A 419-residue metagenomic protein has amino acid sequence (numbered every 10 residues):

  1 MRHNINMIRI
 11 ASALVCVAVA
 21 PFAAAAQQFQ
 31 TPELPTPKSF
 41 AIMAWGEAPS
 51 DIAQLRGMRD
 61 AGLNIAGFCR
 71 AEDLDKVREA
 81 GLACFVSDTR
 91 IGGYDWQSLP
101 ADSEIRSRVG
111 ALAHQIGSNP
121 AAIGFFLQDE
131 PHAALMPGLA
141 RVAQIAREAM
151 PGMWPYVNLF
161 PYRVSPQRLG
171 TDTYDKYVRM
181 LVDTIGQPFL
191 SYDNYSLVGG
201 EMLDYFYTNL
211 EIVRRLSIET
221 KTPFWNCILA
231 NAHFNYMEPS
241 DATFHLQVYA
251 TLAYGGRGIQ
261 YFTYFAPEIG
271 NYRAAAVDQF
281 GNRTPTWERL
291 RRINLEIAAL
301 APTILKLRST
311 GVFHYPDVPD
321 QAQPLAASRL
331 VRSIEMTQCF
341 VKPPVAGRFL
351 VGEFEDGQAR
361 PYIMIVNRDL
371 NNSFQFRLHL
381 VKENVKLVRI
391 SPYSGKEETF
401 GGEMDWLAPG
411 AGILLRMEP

Functional and structural regions predicted by a protein language model:
M1-M7: N-terminal secretory signal peptides that target proteins for export/translocation
A11-P21: Bacterial N-terminal signal peptides
A26-E383, I390-P419: Glycan-processing catalytic domains of CAZymes
